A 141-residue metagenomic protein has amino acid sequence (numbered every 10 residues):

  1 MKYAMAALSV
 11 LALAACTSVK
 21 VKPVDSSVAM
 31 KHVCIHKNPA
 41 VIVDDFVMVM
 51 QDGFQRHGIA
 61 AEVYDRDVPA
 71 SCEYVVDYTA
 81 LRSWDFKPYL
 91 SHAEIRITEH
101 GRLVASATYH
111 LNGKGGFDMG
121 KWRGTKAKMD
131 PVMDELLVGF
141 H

Functional and structural regions predicted by a protein language model:
K2-L8, A14-A60, H141: A structural "domain/chain start" motif
L8, S27, G53, V68-A70 (+2 more regions): A generic structural signal for short, solvent-exposed coil/turn residues that cap or connect secondary-structure
T17, V21-S26, G53, S106 (+1 more regions): C-terminal/domain-edge helix-coil "capping" segments
K31, H57, Y74, S91-A93 (+1 more regions): Envelope-exposed proteins and targeting segments
H36, T79, H110: Residues in well-ordered beta-strands of folded domains
P39, V43-V47, F86-P88, D118-M129: Solvent-exposed, acidic/flexible segments
V63-R82, P88, E94: A short, hydrophobic beta-strand-centered structural micro-motif
K87-G113: Amphipathic beta-strand/beta-sheet edge segments enriched in Tyr/Trp
